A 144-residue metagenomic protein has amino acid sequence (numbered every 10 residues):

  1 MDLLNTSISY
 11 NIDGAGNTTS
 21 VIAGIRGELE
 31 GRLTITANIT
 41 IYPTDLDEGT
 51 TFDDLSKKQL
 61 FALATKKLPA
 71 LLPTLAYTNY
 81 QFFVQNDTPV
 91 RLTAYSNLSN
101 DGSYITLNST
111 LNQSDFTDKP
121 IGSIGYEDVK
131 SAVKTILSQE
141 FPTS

Functional and structural regions predicted by a protein language model:
M1-T19, E28-S144: Viral virion structural and adsorption modules
A23: Conserved two-metal-ion catalytic palm core of "right-hand" nucleic acid polymerases, unifying RNA-dependent RNA
